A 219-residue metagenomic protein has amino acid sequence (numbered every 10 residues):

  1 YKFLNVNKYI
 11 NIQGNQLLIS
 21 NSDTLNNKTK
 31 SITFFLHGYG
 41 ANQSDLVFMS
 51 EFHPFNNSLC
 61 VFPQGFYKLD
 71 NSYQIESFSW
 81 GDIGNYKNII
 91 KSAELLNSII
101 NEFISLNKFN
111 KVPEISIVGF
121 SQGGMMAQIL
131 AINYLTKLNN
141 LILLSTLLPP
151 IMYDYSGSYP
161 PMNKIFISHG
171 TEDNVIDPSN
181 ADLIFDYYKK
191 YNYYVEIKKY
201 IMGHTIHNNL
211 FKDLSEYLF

Functional and structural regions predicted by a protein language model:
I10-N110: Serine-hydrolase catalytic machinery in alpha/beta-hydrolase-like enzymes
H37-Y39, G119-F120, G170: Conserved alpha/beta-hydrolase "nucleophile elbow" surrounding the catalytic nucleophile
F48, I129-N133: Active-site signature of alpha/beta-hydrolase-fold catalytic machinery across serine- and Asp/Cys-nucleophile hydrolases
F109-G119: Alpha/beta-hydrolase fold nucleophile elbow
V118-G123, A127: Gly/Ala-rich beta-loop-alpha elbow adjacent to hydrolase catalytic centers
T136-L148: A conserved short beta-strand
F166-H169, D173: Short beta-strand/loop motif that positions the catalytic acidic residue of the alpha/beta-hydrolase fold
S179-F219: C-terminal catalytic histidine-bearing segment of alpha/beta-hydrolase fold enzymes
